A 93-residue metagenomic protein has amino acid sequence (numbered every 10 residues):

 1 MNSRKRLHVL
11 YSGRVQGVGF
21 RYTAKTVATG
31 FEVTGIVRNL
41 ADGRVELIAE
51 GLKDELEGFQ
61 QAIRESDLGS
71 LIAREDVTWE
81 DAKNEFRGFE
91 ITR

Functional and structural regions predicted by a protein language model:
M1-R93: Intrinsically disordered, low-complexity, mixed-charge
